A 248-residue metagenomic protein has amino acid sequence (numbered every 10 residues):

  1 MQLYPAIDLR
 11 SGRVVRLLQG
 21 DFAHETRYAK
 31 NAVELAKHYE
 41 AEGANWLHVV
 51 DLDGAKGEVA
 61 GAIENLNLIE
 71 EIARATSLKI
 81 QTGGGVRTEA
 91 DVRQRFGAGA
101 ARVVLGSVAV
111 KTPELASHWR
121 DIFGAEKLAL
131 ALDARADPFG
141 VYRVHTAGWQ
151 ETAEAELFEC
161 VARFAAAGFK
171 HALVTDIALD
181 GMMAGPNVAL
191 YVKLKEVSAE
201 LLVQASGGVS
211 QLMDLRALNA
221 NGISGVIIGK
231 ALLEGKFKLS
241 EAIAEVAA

Functional and structural regions predicted by a protein language model:
Q2-A6, W46, S77-Q81, A101-V104 (+5 more regions): Structural preference for beta-strand elements that scaffold enzyme active sites
D8, Y39, L47, R95 (+5 more regions): Conserved, mostly hydrophobic/aromatic
V15, Q19-A23, F96, A100-D180: Conserved anion-binding
Y28-E40, R87-R93, A153-R163, L215: Short, acidic/polar
W46-N67, S107, L173-A184: Glycine-rich, proline-tolerant flexible connector loops at the mouths of alpha/beta enzymes
A60-E70, A153-F158, A184-V192: Charged helix-capping and loop-helix junction motifs
T76, I80-R102, A189-V226: Catalytic cores of alpha/beta
Q94-L115, D176-L179, G207-D214, N221-E241: Glycine-rich phosphate-binding active-site loops on the catalytic face of alpha/beta enzymes
